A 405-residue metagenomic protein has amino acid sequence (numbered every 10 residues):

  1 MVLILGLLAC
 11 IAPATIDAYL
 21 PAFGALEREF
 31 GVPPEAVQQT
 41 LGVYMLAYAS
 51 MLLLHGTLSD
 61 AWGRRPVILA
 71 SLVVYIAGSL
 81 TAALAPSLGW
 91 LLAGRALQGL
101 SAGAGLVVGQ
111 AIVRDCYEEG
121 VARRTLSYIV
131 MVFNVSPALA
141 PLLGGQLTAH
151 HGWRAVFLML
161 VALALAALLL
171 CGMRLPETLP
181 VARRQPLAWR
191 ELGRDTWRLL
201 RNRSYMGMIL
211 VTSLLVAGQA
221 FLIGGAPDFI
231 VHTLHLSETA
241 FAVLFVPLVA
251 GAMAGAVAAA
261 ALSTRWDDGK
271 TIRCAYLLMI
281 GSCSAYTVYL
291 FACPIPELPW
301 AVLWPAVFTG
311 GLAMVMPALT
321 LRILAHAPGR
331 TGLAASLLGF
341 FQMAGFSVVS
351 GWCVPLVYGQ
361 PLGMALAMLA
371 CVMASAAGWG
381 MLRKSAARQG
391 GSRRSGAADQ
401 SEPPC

Functional and structural regions predicted by a protein language model:
A22-S50: Extracellular/periplasmic helix-loop-helix junction of adjacent transmembrane segments in MFS-like secondary
G31, G63, L84-W90, E118 (+1 more regions): Helix-breaking motifs and short loop linkers at transmembrane-helix boundaries and internal kinks in secondary membrane
S50-G89: Conserved MFS/SLC helix-loop-helix module at the cytosolic interface between two early adjacent transmembrane helices
V67-L80, T271-Y286: Structural signature of the two symmetry-related core transmembrane helices
V74, G78-T81, G89-L97, P299-P305: Paired small-residue
W90, E119, S127-M173: Helix-loop-helix hairpin linking two adjacent transmembrane segments in secondary transporters
G94-F133: Cytoplasmic helix-loop-helix junction between adjacent transmembrane helices in 12-TM secondary transporters
T178-M208: Juxtamembrane intracellular "pre-TM" segments in multi-pass secondary transporters
